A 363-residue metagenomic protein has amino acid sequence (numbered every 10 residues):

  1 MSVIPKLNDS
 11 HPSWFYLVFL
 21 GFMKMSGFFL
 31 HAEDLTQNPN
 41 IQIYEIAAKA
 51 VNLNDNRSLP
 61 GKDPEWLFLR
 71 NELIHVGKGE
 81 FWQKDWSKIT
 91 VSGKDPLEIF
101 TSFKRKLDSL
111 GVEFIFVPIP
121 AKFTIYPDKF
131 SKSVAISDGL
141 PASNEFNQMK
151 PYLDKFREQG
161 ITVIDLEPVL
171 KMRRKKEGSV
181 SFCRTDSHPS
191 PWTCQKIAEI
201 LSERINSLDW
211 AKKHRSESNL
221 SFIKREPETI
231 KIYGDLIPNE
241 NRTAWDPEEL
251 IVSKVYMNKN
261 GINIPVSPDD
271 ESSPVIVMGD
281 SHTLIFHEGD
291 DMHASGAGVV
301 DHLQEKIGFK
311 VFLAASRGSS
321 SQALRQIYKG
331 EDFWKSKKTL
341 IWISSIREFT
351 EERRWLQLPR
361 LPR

Functional and structural regions predicted by a protein language model:
M1-R363: Extracellular glycan-modifying ectodomains
